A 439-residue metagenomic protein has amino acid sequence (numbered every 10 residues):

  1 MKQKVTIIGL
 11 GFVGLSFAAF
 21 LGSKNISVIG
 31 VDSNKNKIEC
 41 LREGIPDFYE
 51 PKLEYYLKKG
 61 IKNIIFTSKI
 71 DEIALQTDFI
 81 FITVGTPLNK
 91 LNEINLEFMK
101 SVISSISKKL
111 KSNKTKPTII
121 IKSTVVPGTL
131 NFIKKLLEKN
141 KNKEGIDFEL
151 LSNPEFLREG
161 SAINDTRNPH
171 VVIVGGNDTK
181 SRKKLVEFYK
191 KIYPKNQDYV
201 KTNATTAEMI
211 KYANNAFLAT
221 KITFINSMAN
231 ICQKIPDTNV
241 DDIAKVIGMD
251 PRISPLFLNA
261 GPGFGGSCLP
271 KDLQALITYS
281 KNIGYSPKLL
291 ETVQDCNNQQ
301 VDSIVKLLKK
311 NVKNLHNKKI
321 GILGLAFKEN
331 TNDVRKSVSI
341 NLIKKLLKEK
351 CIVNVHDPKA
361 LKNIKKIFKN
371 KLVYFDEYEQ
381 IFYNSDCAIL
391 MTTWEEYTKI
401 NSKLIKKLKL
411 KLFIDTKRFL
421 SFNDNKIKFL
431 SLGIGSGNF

Functional and structural regions predicted by a protein language model:
M1-F439: Structural/interface elements that position substrates and couple domains in central-metabolism enzymes
